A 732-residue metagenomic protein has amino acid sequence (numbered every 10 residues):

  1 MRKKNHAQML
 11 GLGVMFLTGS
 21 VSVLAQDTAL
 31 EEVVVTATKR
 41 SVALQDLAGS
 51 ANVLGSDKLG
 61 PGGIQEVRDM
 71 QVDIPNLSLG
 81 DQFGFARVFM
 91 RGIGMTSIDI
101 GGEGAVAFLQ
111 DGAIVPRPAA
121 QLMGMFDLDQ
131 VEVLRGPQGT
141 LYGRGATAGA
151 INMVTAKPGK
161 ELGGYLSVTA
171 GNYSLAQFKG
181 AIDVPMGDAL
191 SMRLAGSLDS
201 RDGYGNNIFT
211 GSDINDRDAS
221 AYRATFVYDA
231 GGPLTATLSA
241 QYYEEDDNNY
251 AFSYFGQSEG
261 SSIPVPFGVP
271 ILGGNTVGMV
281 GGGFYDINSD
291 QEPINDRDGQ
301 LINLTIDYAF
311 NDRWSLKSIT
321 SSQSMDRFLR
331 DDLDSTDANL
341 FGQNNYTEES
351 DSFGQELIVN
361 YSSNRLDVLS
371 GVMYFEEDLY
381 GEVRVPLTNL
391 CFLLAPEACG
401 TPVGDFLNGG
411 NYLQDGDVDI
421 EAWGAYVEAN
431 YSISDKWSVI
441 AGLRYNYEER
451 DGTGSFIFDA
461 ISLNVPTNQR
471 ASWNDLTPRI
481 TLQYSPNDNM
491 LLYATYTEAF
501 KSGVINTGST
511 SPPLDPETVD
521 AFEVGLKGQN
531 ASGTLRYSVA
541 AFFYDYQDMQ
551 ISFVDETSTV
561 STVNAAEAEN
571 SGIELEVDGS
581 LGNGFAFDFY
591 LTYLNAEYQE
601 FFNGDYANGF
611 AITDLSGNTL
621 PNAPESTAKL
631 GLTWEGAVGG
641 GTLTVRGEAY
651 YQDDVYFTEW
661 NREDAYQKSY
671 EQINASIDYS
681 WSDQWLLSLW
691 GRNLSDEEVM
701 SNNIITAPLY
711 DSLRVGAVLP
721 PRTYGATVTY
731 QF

Functional and structural regions predicted by a protein language model:
M1-I74, D183, P233-A236, I302 (+2 more regions): N-terminal Sec signal peptide and the immediately downstream disordered periplasmic leader that contains the TonB box
T28-E161, V524: Acidic, small-polar-rich N-terminal luminal/periplasmic segments of exported/outer-membrane proteins
E103-A105, R117, F126-D129, R135 (+8 more regions): Outer-membrane beta-barrel translocator/receptor signature
N152, G159-E161, T169, G180-G278 (+5 more regions): Periplasmic-side early beta-strands and strand-to-turn transitions of outer-membrane beta-barrels
V227-G231, V359-N360, G371-F375, G416-D545 (+2 more regions): Structural signature of Gram-negative outer-membrane beta-barrels, strongest in the C-terminal barrel of TonB-dependent
L301-D331, S485, L491-A499, D515-S580 (+2 more regions): Membrane-embedded beta-barrel scaffold of Gram-negative outer-membrane proteins
D367, D435-V439, F543-D545, N564-W660 (+1 more regions): Gram-negative outer-membrane beta-barrel transporters
Q547, F587, Y650-T658, Y679-F732: C-terminal beta-signal and adjacent terminal beta-strands/loops of Gram-negative outer-membrane beta-barrel proteins
